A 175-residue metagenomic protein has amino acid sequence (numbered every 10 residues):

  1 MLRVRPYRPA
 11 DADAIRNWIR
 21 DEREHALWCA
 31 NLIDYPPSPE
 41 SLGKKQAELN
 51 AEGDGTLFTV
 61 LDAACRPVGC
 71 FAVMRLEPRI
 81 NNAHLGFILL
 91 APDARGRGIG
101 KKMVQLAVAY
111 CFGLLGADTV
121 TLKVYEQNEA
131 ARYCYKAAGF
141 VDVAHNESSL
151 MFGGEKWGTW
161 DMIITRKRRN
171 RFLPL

Functional and structural regions predicted by a protein language model:
M1-L2: Extreme N-terminal starter segment of soluble prokaryotic enzymes
P6-A12, N17-R95, V104, Y110 (+2 more regions): Acetyl-CoA-dependent GNAT
C65-G69, A130, K156: Glycine-rich acetyl-CoA-binding "A-motif" of GNAT/NAT acetyltransferases
A83, D118, Y125-E129, S148-L175: C-terminal "cap" of GNAT-fold acetyltransferases
G98: Glycine-rich phosphate-binding loop
K101, E126-A144: Conserved active-site alpha-helix within GNAT-family acetyltransferase domains
